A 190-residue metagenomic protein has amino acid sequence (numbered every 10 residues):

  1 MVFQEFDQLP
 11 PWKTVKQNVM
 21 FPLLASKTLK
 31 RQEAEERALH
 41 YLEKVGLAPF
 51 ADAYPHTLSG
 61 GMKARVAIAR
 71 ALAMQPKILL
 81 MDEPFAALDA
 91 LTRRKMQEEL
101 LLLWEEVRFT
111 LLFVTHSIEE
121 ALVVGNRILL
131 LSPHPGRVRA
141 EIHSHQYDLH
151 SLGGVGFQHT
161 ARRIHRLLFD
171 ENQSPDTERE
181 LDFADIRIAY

Functional and structural regions predicted by a protein language model:
K16-A25, E35, L39, H143: Short helical segment in ABC ATPase nucleotide-binding domains corresponding to the A-loop/adjacent helical element
K27, R31-F50, L102: Conserved ABC ATPase "signature" region
A53-H56, M74: Conserved signature/switch motifs of ABC ATPase nucleotide-binding domains
I68: Hydrophobic anchor residue at the start of the ABC signature
L79-D82: Catalytic Walker B motif of ABC-type/P-loop ATPase nucleotide-binding domains
R93-V107: Helical segment within the ABC ATPase nucleotide-binding domain
R108-V114: Conserved H-loop
P133-R162: Conserved beta-strand-loop-alpha-helix hinge in the C-terminal portion of ABC ATPase nucleotide-binding domains
